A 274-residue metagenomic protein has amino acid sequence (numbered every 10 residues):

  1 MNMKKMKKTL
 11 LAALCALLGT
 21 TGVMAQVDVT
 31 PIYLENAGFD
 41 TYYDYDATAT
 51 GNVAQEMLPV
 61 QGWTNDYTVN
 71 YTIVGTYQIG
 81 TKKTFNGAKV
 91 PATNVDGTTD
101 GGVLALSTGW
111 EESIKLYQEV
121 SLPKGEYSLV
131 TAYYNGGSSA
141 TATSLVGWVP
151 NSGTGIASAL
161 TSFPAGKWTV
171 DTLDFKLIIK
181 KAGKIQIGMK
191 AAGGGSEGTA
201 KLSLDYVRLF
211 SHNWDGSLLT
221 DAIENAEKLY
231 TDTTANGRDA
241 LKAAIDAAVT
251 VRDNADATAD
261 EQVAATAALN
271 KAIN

Functional and structural regions predicted by a protein language model:
Q26-Y77: Extracellular carbohydrate-recognition regions
P31-Y33, E111, K167, A192-H212: Extracellular carbohydrate recognition
F39, Q118, Y127-N135, L173 (+2 more regions): Extracellular beta-strand-rich recognition modules
T84-W110: Short carbohydrate-recognition loop motifs
G101-G125, V170-L173, L204: Short beta-strands within extracellular/lumenal beta-sheet-rich domains
G109-E111, E119-G166: Extracellular ligand-binding interfaces
N151-A182, G194-E197: Extracellular carbohydrate recognition and processing domains and analogous Trp-centered ligand-binding platforms
N213-N274: Beta-rich interaction/scaffold domains
